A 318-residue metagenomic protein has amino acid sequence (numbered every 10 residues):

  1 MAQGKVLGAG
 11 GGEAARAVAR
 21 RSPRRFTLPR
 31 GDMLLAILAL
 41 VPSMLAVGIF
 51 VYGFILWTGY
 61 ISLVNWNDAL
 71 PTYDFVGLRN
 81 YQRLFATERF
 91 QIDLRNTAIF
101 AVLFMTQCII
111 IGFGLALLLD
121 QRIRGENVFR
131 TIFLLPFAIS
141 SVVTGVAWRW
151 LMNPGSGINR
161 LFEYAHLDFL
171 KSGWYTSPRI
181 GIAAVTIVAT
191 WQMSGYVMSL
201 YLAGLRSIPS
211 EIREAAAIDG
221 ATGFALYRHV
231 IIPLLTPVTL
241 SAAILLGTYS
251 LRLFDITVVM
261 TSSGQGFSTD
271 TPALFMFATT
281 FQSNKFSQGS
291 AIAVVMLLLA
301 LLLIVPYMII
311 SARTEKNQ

Functional and structural regions predicted by a protein language model:
M1-R30: Short, Lys/Arg-rich, polar N-terminal cytosolic tail immediately upstream of the first transmembrane signal-anchor
D32-Q318: A structural signal for multi-pass alpha-helical bundles of membrane permease subunits that mediate small-molecule
